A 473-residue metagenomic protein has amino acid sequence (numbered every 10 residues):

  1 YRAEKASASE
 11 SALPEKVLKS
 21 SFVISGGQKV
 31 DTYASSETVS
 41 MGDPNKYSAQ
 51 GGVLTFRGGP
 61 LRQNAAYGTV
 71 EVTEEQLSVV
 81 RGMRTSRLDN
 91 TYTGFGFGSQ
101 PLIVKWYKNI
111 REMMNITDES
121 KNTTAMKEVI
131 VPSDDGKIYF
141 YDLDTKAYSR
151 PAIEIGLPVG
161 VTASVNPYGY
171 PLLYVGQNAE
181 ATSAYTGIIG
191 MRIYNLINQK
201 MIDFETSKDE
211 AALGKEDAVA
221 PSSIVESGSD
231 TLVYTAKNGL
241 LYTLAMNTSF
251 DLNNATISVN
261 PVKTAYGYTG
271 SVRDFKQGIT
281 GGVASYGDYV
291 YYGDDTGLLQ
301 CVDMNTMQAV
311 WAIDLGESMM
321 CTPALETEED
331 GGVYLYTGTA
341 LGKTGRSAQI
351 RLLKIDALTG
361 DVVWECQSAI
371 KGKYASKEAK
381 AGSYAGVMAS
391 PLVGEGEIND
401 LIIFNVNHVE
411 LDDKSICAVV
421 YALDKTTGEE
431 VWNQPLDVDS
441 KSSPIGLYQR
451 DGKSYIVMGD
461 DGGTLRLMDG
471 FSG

Functional and structural regions predicted by a protein language model:
Y1-G42, K46, Q63-V219, I224-G473: Extracytoplasmic/lumenal domain signature
V53: Short glycine/Trp-rich loop-beta-loop segment that forms part of the substrate-binding cleft
F56: Segments forming glycine/polar-rich beta-alpha architectures that bind adenosine-containing cofactors
G59-P60: Acidic glycine-/aspartate-rich tracts in secreted/extracellular proteins
